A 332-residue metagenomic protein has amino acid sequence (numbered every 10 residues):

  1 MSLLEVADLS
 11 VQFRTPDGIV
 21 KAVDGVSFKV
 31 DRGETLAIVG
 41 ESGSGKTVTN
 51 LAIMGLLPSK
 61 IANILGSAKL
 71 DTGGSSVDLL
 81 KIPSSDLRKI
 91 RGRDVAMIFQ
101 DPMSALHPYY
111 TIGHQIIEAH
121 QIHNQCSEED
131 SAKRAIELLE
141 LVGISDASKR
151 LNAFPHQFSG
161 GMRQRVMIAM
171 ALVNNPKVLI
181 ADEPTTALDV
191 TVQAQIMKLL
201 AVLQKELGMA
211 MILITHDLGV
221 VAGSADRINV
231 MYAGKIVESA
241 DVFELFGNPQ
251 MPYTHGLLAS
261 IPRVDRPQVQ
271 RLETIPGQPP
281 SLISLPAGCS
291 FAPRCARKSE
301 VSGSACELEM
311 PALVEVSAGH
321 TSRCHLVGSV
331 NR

Functional and structural regions predicted by a protein language model:
L3, Q12-G25, L56-I61, G74 (+4 more regions): A short, flexible loop at the N-terminus of ABC-type nucleotide-binding domains that lies
E41, I180-P184, L188-Q270: P-loop NTP-binding/switch modules centered on Walker-like glycine-rich loops
K60, S75-A96, I122, E244-P249 (+1 more regions): ABC ATPase NBD coupling module
D71-G74, D78, E129-K149, H255-A259: Conserved ABC ATPase "signature" region
S75-S76, D241-R332: Charged, flexible cofactor/metal-binding loops and thiol motifs
A153-F158, M162: Conserved ABC ATPase signature
V173-K177: A short, proline-enriched helix->beta-strand linker immediately N-terminal to the Walker B motif in ABC-type P-loop
